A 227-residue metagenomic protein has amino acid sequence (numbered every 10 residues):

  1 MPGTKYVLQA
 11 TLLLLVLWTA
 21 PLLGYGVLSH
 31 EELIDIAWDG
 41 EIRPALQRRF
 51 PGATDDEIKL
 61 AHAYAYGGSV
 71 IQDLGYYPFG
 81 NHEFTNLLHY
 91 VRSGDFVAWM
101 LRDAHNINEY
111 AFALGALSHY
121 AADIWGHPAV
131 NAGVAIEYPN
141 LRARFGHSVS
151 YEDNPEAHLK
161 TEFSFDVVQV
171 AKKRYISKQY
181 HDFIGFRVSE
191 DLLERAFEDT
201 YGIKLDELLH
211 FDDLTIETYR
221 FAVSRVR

Functional and structural regions predicted by a protein language model:
M1-A10: Bacterial N-terminal signal peptides that target proteins for export
Q9-W18: Bacterial N-terminal signal peptides
W18-A111, I124-D206: N-terminal, motif-rich segments that launch catalysis or mediate targeting to/interaction with membranes, typified by
A116, Y120, I124: Catalytic glutamate of the conserved HExxH
Y175, R187, L205-R227: C-terminal regulatory domains involved in ligand/effector binding and gene-expression control
